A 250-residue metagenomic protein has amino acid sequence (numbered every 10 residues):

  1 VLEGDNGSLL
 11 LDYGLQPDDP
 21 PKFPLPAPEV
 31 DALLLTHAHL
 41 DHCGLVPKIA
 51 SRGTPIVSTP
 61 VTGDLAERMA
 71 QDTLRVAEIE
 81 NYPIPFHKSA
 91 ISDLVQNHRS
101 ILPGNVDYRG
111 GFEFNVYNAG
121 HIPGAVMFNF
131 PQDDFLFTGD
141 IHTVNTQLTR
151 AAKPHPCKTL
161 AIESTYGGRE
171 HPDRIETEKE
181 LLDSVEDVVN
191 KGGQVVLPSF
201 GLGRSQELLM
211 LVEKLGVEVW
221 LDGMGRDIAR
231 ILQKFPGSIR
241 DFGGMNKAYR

Functional and structural regions predicted by a protein language model:
V1-G4, G104-T159: Catalytic core of the metallo-beta-lactamase
E3-T54, S58-Q96, T143-R150: Pre-active-site segment of Zn-dependent metallo-hydrolases
G7-L11, L34, F135-F137, L160 (+1 more regions): Residue-level marker for buried hydrophobic side chains located in beta-strands that build the well-ordered beta-sheet
Y13-Q16, V61, I122, F135 (+4 more regions): Active-site metal-binding loops of divalent metal-dependent hydrolases
P55-A66, A161, E218-I228: Short internal beta-strands
E67-I122, P236-R250: Metallo-beta-lactamase
I162-K179, N246-R250: Glycine-rich phosphate-binding "P-loop"
L182-R250: Hard-cation-handling environments
